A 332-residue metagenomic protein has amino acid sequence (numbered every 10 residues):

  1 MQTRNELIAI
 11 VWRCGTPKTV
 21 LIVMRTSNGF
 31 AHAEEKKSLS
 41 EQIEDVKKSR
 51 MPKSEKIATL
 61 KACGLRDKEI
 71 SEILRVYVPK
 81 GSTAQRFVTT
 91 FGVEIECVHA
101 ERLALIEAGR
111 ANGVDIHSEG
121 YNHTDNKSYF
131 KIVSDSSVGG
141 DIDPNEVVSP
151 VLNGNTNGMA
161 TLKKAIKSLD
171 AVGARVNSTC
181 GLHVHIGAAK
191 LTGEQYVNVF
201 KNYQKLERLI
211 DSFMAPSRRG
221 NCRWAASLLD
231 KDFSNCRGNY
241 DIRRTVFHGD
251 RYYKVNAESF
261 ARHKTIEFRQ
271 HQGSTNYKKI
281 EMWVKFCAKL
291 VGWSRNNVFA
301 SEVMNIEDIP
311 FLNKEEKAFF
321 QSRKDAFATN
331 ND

Functional and structural regions predicted by a protein language model:
M1-E44: Phosphate/pyrophosphate-binding and catalytic-coupling "lid/hinge/switch" segments at subdomain interfaces
I8, Q42-A62: Short, amphipathic alpha-helical "recognition" segments used to contact nucleic acids or chromatin
D67: Helix-turn-helix DNA-binding elements, focusing on the entry/boundary residues of the two helices that contact DNA
E72-V172: Terminal catalytic/cofactor-binding subdomain
G92, V197-S274: Aromatic/basic-lined ligand-recognition segments that form π-stacking hydrophobic pockets flanked by Lys/Arg to engage
I106, N155-I166, A189-A215, N276-V291 (+1 more regions): Helical (often loop-to-helix) elements that flank the catalytic cores of nucleotide-handling enzymes
P144, R175-L191, H263-R269: Histidine-centered divalent-metal-coordination microenvironment in nucleic-acid enzymes
R208-A225, G292-A318: Flexible helix-coil linker/hinge segments at domain or subdomain boundaries
